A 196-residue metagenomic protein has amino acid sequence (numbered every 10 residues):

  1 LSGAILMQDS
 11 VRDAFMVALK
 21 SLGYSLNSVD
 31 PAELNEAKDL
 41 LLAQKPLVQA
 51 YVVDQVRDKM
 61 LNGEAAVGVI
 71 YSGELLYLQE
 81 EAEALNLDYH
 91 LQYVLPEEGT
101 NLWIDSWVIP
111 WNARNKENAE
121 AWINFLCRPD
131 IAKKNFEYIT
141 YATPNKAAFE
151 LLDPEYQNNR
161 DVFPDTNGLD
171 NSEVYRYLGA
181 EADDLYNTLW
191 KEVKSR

Functional and structural regions predicted by a protein language model:
L1-E64, L78: Extracytoplasmic ligand-binding site segments that recognize negatively charged/polar headgroups
A4-Q8, A50, A66-Y71, Q92-L95 (+1 more regions): Structural recognition of the beta-strand scaffold that forms the well-ordered cores of secreted hydrolase catalytic
L19-Y24, W103-N115, K134: A bilobed periplasmic-binding-protein/Venus flytrap-type ligand-binding module shared by bacterial periplasmic
L34-A43, Q49, L87-W111, Q157-N158: Periplasmic-binding protein-like
V56-R57, A65, A119, A132: Short, hydrophobic alpha-helical packing/hinge segments within bilobed ligand-binding/sensory domains
D58, N167-R196: Conserved C-terminal helix/tail region of periplasmic/extracytoplasmic solute-binding proteins
V67-D88: A ligand-binding cleft/hinge motif common to bilobed small-molecule-binding domains
P110-D170: Mature extracytoplasmic/periplasmic domains
